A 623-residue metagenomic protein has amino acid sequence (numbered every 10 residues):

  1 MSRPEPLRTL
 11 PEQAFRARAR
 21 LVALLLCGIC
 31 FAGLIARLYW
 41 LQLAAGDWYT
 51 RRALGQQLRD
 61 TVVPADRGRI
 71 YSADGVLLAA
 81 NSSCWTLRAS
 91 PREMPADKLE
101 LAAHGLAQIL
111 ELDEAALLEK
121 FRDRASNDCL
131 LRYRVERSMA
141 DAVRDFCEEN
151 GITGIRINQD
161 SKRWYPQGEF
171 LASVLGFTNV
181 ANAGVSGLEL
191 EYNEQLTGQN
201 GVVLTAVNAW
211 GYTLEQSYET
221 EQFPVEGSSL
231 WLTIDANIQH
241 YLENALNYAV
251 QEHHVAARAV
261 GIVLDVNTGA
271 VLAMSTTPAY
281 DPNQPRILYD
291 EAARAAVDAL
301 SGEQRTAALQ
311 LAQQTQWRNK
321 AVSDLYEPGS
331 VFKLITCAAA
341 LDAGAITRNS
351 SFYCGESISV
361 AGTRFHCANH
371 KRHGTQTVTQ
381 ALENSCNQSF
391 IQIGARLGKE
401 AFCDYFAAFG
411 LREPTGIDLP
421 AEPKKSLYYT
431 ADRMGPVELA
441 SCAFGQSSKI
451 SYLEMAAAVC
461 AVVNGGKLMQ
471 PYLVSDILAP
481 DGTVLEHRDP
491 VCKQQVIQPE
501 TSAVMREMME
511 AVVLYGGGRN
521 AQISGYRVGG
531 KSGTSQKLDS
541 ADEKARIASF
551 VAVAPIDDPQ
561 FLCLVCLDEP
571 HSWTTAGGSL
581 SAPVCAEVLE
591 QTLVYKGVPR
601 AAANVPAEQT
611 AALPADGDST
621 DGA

Functional and structural regions predicted by a protein language model:
M1-L300, Q316, L325, E400-G410 (+4 more regions): Periplasmic/cell-envelope proteins involved in peptidoglycan metabolism and beta-lactam response
S2-L7, A79, N208-E221, V266-V331 (+5 more regions): Beta-lactam-recognizing serine transpeptidase/beta-lactamase-like catalytic domain environment
